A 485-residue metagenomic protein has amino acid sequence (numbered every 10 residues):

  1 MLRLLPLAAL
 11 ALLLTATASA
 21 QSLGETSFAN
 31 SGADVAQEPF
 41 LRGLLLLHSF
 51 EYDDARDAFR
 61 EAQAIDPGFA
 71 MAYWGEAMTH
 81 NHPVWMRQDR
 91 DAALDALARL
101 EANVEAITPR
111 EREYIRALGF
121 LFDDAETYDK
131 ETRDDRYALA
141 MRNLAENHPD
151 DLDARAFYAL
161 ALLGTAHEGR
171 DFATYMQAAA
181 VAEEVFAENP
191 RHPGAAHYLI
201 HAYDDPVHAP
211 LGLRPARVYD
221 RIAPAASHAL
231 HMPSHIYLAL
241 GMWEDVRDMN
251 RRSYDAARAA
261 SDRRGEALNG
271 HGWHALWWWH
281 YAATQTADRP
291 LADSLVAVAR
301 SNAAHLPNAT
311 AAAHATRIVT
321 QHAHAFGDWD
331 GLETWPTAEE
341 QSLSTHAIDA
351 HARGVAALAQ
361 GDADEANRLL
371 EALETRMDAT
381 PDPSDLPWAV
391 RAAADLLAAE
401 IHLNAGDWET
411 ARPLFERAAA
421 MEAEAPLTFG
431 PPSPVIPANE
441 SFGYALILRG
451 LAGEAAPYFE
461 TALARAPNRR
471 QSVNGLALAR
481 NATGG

Functional and structural regions predicted by a protein language model:
G32-E61, I115, G119-K130, A352 (+2 more regions): Alpha-helical segment of the N-proximal tetratricopeptide repeat
V35, G68-A70, D151-A154, R191-P193 (+5 more regions): Residue-level recognition of tetratricopeptide repeat
V35, R42, E76, R116 (+12 more regions): Structural register within alpha-helical repeat arrays
F40, M71-G75, A156, H197-Y198 (+9 more regions): Alpha-solenoid helical repeat scaffolds
L46, H80, F120, L162 (+9 more regions): Residue at a conserved register position within TPR or TPR-like alpha-solenoid repeats
S49-D57, E76-E111, R116-T132, T165-A173 (+2 more regions): Inter-helical turn/loop elements of alpha-helical hairpins
A64-I65, A145-N147, F186-E188, R217-A225 (+6 more regions): Solenoid-like repeat scaffolds
